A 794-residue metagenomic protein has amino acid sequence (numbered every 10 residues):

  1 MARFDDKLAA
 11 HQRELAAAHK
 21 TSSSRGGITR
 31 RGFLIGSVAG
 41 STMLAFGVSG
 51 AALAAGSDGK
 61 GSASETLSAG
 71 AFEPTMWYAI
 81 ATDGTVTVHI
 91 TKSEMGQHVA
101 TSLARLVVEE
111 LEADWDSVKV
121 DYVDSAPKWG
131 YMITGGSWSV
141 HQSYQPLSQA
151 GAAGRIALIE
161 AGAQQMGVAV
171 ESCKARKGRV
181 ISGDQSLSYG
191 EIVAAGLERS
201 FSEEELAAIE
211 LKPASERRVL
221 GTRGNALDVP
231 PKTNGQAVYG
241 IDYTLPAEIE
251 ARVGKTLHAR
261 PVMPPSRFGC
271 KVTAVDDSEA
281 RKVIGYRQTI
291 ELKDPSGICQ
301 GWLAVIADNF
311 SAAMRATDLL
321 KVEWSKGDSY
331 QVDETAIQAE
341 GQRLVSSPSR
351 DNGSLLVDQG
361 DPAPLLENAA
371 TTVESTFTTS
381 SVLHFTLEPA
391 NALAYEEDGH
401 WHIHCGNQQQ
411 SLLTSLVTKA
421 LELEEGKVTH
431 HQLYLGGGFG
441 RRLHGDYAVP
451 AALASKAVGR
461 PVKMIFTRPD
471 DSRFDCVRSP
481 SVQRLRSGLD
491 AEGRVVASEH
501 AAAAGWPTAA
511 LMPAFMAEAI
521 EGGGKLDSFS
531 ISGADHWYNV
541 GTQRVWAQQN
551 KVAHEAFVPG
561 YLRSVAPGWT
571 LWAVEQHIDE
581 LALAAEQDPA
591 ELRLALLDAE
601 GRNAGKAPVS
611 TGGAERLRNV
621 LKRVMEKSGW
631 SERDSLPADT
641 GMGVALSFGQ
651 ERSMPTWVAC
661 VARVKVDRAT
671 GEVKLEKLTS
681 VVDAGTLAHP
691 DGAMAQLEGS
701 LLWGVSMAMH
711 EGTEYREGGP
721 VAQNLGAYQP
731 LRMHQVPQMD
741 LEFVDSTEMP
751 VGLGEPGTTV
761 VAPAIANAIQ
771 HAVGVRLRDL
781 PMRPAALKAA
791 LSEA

Functional and structural regions predicted by a protein language model:
M1-I28: N-terminal secretory signal peptides
A2-H11, D58-S68, V108-E110, W115-R350: Flexible, low-hydrophobicity surface segments
R3-K7, W129-G130, W138-S143, A194-Y243 (+5 more regions): Glycine-rich loop/linker segments at domain edges
R25, G32-A54: N-terminal export signals
A55-L106, P231, A237-T244, D361-L421 (+1 more regions): Conserved beta-alpha junction segments in alpha/beta enzyme cores
A100, R105, G436-G459, K463-M464: Thiamine diphosphate
A100, W129-I133, Q185, L245 (+9 more regions): Short acidic, glycine/serine/threonine-rich loops at helix termini
V108-G130, I159-I192, R281-K282, A420-T429 (+5 more regions): C-terminal catalytic domains of large/alpha subunits in multi-subunit enzymes
